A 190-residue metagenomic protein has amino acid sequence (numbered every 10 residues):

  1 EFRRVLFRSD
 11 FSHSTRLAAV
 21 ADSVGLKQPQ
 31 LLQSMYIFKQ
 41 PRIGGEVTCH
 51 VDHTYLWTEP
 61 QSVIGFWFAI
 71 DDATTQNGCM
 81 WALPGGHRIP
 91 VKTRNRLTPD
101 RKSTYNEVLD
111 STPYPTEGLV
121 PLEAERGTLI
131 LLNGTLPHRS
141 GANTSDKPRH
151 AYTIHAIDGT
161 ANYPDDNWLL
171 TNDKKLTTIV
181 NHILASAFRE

Functional and structural regions predicted by a protein language model:
E1-L6: Short, small-residue-biased leader/transition segments that mark boundaries at the very start of proteins
F7, F11-A18, R42-H53: Short acidic (Asp/Glu) patches
G25-S34: A short coil-to-beta-strand element that immediately follows conserved catalytic motifs
Q33-P41: Short, glycine/charge-rich beta-strand/loop segments that flank catalytic centers and engage negatively charged groups
V47-V51, E59-P60, Q76-A82, V91-N95 (+1 more regions): A short secondary-structure junction signal
H50, L56-T75, E123-R126, L131 (+1 more regions): Short, conserved beta-strand element in jelly-roll/cupin
A73-P137: Double-stranded beta-helix
T93-L97, L129-L131, T135-E190: Non-heme Fe(II)/2-oxoglutarate
